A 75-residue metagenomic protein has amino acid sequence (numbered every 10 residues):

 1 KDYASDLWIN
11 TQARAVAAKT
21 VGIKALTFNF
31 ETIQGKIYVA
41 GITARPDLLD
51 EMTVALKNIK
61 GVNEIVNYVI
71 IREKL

Functional and structural regions predicted by a protein language model:
K1-L75: N-terminal targeting leaders
